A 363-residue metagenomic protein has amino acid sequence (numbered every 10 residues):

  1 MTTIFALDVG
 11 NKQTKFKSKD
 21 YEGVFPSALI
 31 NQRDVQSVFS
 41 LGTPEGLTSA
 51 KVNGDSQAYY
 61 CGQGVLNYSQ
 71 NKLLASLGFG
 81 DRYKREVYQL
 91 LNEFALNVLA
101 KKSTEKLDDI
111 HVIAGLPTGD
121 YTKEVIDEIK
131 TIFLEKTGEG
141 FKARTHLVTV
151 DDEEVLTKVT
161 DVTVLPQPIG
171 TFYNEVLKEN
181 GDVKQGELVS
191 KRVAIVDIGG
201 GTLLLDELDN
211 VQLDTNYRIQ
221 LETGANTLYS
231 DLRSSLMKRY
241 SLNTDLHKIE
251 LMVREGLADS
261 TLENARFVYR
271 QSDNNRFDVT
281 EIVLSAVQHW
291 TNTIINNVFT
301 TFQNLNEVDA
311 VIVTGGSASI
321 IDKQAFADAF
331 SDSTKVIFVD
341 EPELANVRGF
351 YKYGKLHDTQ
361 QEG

Functional and structural regions predicted by a protein language model:
M1-V193, Q212-A225, N264-A265, R276-V311 (+1 more regions): Nucleotide/phosphate-binding catalytic cleft detector across ATP-hydrolyzing and phosphate-transferring enzymes
K102, G201-L205, R266-Q271: Short hydrophobic/aromatic-rich motifs at helix boundaries and adjacent loops
P168-G170, G199-L208: A short mid-domain helix/strand-loop element embedded in enzyme catalytic domains that forms or borders the active-site
I198, E207-M252: Long, well-ordered mid-to-C-terminal structural blocks that present hydrophobic/aromatic surfaces
R239-L284: A mobile "lid/hinge" subdomain adjacent to the ATP/sugar-phosphate binding pocket shared across diverse ATP-dependent
